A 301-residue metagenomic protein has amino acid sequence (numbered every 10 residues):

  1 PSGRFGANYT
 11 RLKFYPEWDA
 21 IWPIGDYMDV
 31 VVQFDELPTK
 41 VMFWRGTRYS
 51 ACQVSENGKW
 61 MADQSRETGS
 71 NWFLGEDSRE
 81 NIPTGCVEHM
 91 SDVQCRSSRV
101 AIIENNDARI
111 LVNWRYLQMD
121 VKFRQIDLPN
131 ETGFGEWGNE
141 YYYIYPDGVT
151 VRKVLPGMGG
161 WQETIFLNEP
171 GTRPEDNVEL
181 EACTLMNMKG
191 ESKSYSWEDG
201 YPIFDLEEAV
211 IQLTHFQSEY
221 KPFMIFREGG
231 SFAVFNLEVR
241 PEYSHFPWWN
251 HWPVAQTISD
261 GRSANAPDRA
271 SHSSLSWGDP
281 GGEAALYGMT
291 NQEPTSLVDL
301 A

Functional and structural regions predicted by a protein language model:
P1-S98, D107, M119, G133 (+3 more regions): Acidic-aromatic substrate-binding/catalytic surfaces of carbohydrate-active enzymes
F5-G6, T10, V210-A301: Beta-strand-rich recognition/accessory modules
Q33-D35, R115, N168: Structured loops at beta-to-helix junctions and adjacent beta-edge loops in soluble globular domains
D77-K153, W161: Extended, loop-rich substrate-binding clefts of extracytoplasmic carbohydrate-active enzymes
D127, V149-N187: Acidic (Asp/Glu-rich), glycine- and aromatic
P170-E228, V234: Polysaccharide-binding surfaces and accessory modules of carbohydrate-active proteins
